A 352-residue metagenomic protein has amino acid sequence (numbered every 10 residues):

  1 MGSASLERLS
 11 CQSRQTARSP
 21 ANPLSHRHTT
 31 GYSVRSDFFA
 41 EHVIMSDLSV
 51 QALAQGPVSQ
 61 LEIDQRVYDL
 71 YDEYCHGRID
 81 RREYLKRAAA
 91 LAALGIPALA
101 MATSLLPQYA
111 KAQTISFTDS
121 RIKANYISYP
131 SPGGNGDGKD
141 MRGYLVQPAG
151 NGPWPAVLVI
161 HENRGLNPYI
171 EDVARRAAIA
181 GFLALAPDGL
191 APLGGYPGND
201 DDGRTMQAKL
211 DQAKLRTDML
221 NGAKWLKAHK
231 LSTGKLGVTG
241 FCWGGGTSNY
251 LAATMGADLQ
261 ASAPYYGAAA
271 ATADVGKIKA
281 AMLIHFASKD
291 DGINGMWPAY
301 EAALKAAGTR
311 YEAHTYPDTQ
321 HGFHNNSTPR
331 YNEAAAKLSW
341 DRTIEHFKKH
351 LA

Functional and structural regions predicted by a protein language model:
N22, Y32, S36-E83: N-terminal secretory signal peptides
L48-Q51, Q55-P57, E73, R78-A90 (+2 more regions): Serine-hydrolase catalytic machinery in alpha/beta-hydrolase-like enzymes
Q60, R78, A100-N135, K139-R142: C-terminal segment of N-terminal export signals and the immediately downstream linker at the start of the mature
R82-P107: N-terminal export signals
N221-K279: Primarily recognizes the serine-hydrolase "nucleophile elbow" in alpha/beta-hydrolase and SGNH/GDSL folds
I284-F286: Short beta-strand/loop motif that positions the catalytic acidic residue of the alpha/beta-hydrolase fold
K289-N294: Acidic catalytic loop of the alpha/beta-hydrolase fold
K305, R310-A352: C-terminal catalytic histidine-bearing segment of alpha/beta-hydrolase fold enzymes
